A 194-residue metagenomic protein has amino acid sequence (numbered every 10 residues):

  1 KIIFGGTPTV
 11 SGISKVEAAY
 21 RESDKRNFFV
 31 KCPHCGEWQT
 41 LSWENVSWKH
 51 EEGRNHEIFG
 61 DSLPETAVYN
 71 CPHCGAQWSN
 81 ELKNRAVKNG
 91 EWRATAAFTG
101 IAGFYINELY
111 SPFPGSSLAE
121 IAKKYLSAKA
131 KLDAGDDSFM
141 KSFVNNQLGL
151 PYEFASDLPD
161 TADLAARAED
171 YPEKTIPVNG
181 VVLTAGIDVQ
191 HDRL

Functional and structural regions predicted by a protein language model:
K1-L194: Short, flexible loop motifs at catalytic/binding sites
